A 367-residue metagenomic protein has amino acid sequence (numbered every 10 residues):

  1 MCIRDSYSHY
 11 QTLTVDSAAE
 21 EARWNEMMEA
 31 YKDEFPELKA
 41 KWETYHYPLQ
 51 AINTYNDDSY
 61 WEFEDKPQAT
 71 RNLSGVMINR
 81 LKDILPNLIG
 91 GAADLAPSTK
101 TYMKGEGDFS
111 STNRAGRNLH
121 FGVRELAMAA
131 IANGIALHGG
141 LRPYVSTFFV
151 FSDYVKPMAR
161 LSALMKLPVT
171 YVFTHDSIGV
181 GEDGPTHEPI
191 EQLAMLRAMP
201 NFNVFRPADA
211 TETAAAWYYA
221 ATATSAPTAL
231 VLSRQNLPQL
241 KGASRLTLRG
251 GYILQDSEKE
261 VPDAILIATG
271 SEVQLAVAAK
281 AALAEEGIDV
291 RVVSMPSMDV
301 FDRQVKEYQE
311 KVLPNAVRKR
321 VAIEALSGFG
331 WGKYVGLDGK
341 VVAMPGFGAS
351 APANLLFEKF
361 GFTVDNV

Functional and structural regions predicted by a protein language model:
R4, G179-P185, T213, T222-N366: Thiamine diphosphate
D5, T12-V231, N236, S294 (+2 more regions): Thiamine diphosphate
